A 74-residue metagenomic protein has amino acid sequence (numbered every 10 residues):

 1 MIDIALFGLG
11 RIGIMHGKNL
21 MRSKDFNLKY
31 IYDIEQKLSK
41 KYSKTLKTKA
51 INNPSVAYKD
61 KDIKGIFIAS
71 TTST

Functional and structural regions predicted by a protein language model:
M1-L46: N-terminal Rossmann-like dinucleotide-binding module
T48-T74: Beta-loop-alpha module in the N-terminal Rossmann-like domain of NAD(P)-dependent dehydrogenases, especially those
